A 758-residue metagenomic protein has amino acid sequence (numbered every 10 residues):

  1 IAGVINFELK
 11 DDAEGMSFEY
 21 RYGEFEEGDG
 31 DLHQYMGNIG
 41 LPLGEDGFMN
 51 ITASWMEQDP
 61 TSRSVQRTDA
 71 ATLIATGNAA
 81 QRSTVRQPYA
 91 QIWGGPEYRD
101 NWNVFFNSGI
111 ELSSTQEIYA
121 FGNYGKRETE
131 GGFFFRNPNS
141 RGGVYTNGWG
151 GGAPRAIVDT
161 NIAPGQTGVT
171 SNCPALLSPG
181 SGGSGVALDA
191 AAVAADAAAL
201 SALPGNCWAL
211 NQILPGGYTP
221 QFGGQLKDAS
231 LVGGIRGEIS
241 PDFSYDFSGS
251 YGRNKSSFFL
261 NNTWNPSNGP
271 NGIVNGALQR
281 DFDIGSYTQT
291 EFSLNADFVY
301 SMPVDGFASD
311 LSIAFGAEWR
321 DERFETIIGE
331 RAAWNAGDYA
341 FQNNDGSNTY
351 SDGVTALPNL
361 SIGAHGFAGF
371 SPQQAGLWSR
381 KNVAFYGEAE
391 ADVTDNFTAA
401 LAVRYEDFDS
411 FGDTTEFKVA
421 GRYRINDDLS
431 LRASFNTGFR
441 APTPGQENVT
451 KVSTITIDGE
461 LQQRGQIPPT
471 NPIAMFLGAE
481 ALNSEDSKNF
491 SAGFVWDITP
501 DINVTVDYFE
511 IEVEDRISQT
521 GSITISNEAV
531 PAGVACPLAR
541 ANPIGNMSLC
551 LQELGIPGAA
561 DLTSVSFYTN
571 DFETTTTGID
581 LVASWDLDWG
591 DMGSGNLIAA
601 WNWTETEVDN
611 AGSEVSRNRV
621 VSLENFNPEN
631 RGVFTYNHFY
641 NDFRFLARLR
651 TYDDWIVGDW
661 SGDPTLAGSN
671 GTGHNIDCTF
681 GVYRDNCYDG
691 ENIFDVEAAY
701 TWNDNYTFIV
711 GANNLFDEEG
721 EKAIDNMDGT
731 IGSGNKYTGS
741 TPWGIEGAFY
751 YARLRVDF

Functional and structural regions predicted by a protein language model:
I1-Y20, H33-G37: N-terminal periplasmic accessory domains that precede and gate Gram-negative outer-membrane beta-barrel machines
D12-G15, L43-D46, S113-T115, E238-S244 (+7 more regions): Short loop/turn motifs that connect adjacent beta-strands in outer-membrane beta-barrel proteins
E27-G216, P220-G234, E238, T701: Transmembrane beta-barrel wall of Gram-negative outer-membrane proteins
P220, S240, Y251, L260-T398 (+2 more regions): Outer-membrane beta-barrel transmembrane domain signature of Gram-negative proteins, especially the mid-to-C-terminal
R253-S257, N262, D321-T326, G337 (+7 more regions): Surface-exposed extracellular loop regions of Gram-negative outer-membrane beta-barrel proteins, predominantly
F315, N396, F509-S661: Gram-negative outer-membrane beta-barrel transporters
G366, F370-N382, D428, F439-T505 (+7 more regions): Outer-membrane beta-barrel signature, preferentially recognizing the C-terminal barrel domain of Gram-negative
N503, E512-V513, T651-S669, A699-F758: C-terminal beta-signal and adjacent terminal beta-strands/loops of Gram-negative outer-membrane beta-barrel proteins
